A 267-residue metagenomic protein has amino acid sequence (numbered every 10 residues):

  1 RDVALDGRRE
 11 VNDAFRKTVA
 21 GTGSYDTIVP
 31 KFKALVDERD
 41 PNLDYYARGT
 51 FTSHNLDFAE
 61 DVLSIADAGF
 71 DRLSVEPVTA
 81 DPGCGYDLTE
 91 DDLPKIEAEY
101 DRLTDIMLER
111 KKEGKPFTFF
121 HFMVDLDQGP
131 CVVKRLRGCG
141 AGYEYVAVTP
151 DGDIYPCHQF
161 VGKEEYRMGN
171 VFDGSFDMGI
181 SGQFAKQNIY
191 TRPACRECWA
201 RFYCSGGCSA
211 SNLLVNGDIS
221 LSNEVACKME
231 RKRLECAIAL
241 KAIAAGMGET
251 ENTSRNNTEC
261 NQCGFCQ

Functional and structural regions predicted by a protein language model:
R1-R9: Conserved SAM/AdoMet-binding glycine-rich loop
A4, E76, R201: Conserved residues at the C-terminal ends of beta-strands
E10-V29, K33, D37-A141, Y145: Radical SAM enzyme [4Fe-4S]-AdoMet core and its adjacent flexible, acidic and glycine-rich loops/tails across
K95-Q128, H158-S205: C-terminal accessory region of radical SAM enzymes
D151, Y190-Q267: Radical SAM enzyme core and accessory elements
